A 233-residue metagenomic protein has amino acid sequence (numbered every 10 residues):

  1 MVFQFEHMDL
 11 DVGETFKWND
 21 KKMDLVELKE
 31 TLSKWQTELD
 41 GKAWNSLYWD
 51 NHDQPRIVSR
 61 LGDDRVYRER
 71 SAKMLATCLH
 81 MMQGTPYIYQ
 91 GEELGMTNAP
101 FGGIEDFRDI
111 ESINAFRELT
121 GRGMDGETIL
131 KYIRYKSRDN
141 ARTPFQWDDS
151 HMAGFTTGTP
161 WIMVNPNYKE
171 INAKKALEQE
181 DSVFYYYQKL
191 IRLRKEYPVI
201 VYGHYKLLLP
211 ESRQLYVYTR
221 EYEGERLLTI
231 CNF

Functional and structural regions predicted by a protein language model:
M1-F233: Active-site and adjacent substrate-binding regions of carbohydrate-active enzymes
